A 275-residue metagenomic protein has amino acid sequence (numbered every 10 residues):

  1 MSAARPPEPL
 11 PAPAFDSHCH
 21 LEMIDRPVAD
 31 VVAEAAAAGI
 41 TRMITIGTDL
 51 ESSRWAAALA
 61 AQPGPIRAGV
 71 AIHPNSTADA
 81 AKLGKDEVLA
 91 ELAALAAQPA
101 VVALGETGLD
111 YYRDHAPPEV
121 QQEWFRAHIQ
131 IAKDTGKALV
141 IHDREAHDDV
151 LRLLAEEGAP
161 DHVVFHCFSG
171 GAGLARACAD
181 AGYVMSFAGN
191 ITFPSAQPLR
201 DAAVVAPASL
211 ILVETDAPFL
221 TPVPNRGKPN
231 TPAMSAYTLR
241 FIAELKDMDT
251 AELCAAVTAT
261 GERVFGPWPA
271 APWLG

Functional and structural regions predicted by a protein language model:
M1-G275: Mid-domain alpha/beta scaffold segments of enzyme catalytic cores
